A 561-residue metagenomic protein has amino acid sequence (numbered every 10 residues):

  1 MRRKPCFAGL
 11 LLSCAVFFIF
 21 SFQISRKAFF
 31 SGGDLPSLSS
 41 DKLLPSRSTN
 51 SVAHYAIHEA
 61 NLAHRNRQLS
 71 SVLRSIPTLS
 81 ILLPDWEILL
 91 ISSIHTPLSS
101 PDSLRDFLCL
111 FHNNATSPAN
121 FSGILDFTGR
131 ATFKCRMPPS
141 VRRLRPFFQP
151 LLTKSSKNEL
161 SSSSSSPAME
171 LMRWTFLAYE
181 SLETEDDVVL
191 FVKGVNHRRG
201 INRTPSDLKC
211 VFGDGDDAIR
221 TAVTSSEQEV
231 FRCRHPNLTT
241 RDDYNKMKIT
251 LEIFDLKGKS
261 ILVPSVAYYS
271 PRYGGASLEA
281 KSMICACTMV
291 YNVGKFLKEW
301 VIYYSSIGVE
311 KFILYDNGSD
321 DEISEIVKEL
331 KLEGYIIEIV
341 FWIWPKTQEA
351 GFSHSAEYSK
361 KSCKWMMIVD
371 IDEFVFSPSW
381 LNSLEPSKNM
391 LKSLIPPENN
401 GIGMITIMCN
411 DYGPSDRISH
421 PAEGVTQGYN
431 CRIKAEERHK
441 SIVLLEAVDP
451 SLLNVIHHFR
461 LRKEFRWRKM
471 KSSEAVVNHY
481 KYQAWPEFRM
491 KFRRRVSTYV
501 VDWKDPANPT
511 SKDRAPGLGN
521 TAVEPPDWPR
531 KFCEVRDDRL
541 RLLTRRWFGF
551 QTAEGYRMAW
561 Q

Functional and structural regions predicted by a protein language model:
R2-L38, K42-V52, T132-K134, V141-M172 (+6 more regions): Catalytic-site signature of metal-activated, phosphate-bearing donor transferases, centered on the GT-A/GT-A-like
H58-Y269: Beta-strand-enriched, solvent-exposed domains that form extended recognition/catalytic surfaces
P205, Q228, E279-S282, I307 (+4 more regions): Eukaryote-biased feature marking scaffold/signaling PDZ-domain proteins and nuclear chromatin regulators
P271-M283, C287, D320-I368, F376-K388: Active-site-proximal specificity loops/subdomain of glycosyltransferases
T288-I302, G318: Active-site beta-to-alpha loop of glycosyltransferases that engages the nucleotide-sugar donor
Y291, V309-E310, N317-D320, L332 (+5 more regions): An acidic- and aromatic-residue-enriched active-site/binding cleft used to recognize and process polar
I302-K311: Short, acidic, metal-binding catalytic loop of nucleotide-sugar glycosyltransferases
